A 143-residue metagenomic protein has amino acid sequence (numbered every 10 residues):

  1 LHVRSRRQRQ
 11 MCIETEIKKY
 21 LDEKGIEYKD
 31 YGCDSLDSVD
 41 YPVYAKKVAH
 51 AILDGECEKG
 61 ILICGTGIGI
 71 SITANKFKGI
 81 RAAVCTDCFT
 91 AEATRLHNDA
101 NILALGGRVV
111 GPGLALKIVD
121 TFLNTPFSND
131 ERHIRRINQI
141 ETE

Functional and structural regions predicted by a protein language model:
L1-C12: Single conserved hydrophobic/aromatic residue that forms the stacking wall/gate of nucleotide- or nucleobase-binding
Q10, C88-E143: C-terminal binding/interaction regions
E27-S38: A short beta-strand-loop structural module common to alpha/beta enzyme folds
Y28, I80-D87: Short hydrophobic/aromatic-enriched beta-strand-loop microsegments
Y44-L62, T66: Short, structured active-site "lid" loops
E58-L62, R81-A83, A100-A104: Structural motif
G69-I80, F89: Short Gly/Thr/Asp-enriched flexible loops that form oxyanion-binding sites at enzyme active sites
